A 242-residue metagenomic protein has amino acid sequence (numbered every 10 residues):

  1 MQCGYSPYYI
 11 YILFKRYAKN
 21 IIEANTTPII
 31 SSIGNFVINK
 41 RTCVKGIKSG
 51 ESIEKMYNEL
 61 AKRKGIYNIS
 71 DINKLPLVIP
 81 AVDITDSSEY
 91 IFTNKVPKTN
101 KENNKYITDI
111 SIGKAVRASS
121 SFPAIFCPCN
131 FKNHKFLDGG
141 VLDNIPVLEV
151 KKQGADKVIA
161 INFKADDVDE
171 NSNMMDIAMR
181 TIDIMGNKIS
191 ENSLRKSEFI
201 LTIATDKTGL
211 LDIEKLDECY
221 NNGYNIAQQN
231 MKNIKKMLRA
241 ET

Functional and structural regions predicted by a protein language model:
Q2-T242: Patatin-like phospholipase
